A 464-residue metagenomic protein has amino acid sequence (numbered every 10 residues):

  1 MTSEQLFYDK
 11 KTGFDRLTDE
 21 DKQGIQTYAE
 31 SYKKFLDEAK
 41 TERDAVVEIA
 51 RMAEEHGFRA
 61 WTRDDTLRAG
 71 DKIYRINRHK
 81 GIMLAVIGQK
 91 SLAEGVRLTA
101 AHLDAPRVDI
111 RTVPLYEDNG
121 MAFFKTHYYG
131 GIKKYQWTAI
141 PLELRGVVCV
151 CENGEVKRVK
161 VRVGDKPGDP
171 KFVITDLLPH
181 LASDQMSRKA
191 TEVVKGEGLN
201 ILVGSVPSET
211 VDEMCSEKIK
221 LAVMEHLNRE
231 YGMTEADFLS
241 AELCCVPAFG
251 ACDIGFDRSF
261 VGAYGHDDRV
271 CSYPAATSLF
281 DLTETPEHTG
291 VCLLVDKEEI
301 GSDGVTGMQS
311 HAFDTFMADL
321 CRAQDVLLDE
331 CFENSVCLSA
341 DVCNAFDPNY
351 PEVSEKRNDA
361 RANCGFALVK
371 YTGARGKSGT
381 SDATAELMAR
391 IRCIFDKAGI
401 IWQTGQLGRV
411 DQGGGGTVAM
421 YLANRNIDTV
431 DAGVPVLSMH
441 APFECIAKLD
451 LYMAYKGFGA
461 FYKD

Functional and structural regions predicted by a protein language model:
M1-D464: N-terminal hydrophobic/helix-forming segments and targeting peptides
